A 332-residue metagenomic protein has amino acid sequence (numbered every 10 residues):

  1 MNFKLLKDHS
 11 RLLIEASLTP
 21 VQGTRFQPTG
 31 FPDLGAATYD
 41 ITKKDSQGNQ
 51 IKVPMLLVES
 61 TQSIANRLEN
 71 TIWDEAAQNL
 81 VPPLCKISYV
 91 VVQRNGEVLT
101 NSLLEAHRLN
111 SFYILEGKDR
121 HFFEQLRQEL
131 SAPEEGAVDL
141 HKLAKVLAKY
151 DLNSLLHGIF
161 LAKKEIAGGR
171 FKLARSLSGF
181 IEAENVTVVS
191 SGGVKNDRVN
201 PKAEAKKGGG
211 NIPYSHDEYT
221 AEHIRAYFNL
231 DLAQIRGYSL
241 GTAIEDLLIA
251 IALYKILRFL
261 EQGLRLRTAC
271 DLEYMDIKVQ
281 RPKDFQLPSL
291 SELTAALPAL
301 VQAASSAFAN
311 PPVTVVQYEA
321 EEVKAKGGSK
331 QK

Functional and structural regions predicted by a protein language model:
M1-L56, A77-L80, C85-N95, N101-S102 (+2 more regions): Basic polyanion-binding and macromolecular-assembly surfaces
M55-V58, N66: Active-site scaffold segments
I64-E75: Short active-site loop/helix that positions an aromatic residue
